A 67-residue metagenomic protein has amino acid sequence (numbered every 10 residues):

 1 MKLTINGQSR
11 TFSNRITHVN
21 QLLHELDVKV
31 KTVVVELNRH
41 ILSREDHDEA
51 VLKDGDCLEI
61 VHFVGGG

Functional and structural regions predicted by a protein language model:
M1-G66: Ubiquitin-like/PB1-type beta-grasp interaction modules and other compact soluble beta-rich domains
